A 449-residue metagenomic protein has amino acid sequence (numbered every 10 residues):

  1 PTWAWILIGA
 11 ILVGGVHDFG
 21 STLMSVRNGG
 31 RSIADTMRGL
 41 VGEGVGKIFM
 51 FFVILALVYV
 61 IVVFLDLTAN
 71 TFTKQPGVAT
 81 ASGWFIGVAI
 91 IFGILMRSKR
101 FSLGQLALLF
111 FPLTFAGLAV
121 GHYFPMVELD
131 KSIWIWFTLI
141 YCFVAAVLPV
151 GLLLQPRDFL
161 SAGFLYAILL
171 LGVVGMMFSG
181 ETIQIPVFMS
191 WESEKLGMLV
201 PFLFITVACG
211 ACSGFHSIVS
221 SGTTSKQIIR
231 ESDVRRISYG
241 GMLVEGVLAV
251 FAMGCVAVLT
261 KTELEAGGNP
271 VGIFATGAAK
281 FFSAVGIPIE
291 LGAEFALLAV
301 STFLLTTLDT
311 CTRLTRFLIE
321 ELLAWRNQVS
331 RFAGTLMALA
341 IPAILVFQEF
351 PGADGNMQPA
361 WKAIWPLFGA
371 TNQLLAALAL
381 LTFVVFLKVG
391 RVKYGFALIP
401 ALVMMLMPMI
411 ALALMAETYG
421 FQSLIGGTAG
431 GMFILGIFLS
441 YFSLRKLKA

Functional and structural regions predicted by a protein language model:
P1-A10, V62-G83, F101-L106, P125-I135 (+8 more regions): Transmembrane helix-loop boundary segments of multi-pass membrane transporters
W3, V16-V45, T223-K226, R230-I237 (+2 more regions): Flexible loop linkers connecting adjacent transmembrane helices in multi-pass alpha-helical membrane transporters
W5, G9, V13, A81 (+22 more regions): Alpha-helical transmembrane segments in multi-pass membrane proteins
V13-V26, I33-A34, R38-L106, T114-F137 (+3 more regions): Helix-loop-helix module between adjacent transmembrane segments
E43-V58, G240-V247, E290-A296, L305 (+1 more regions): Loop-to-transmembrane helix boundary motifs in multi-pass membrane proteins
F111-S161, L170-F178, S193, G197-L199 (+2 more regions): A generic transmembrane alpha-helix motif of multi-pass inner-membrane proteins
K131-L148, V174-E181, W191-E231, R235-G240 (+2 more regions): Hydrophobic, membrane-embedded alpha-helices of multi-pass small-molecule transporters
M176-S190, G240-G277, F347-N356: Extracellular/periplasmic helix-exit of transmembrane alpha-helices
